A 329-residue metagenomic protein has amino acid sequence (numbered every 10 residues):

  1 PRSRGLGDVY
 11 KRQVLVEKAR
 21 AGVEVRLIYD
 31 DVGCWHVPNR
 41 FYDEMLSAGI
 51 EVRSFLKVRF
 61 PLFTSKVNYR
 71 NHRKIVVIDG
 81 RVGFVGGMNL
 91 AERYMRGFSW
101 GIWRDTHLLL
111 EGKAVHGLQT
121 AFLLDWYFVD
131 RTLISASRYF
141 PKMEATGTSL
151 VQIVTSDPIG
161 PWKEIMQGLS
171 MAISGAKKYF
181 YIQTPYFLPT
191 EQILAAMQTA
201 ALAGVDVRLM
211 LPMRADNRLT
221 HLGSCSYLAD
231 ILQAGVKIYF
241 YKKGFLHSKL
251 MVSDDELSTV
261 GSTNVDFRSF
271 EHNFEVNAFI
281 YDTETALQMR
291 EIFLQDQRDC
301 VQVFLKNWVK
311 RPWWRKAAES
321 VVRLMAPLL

Functional and structural regions predicted by a protein language model:
P1-Y10: Single conserved hydrophobic/aromatic residue that forms the stacking wall/gate of nucleotide- or nucleobase-binding
R2, A172-I173: Structural alpha-helical scaffold elements that stabilize or flank donor/cofactor-binding regions in carbohydrate
D8, L15-K18, V25: Internal alpha-helical transmembrane segments
A21-H72, V76-V82, A176-I182, Y186-L329: PLD/PLD-like phosphodiesterase catalytic module centered on the HKD motif
G87: Acidic/charged, solvent-exposed loop-and-adjacent secondary-structure segments enriched in E/D, K/R, S/T, and G/P
G97-T106: Acidic/polar active-site rim loop that often engages polyanionic ligands
L110-K113, L118, L124-M166: Active-site cores of enzymes that catalyze phosphoryl transfer or operate on phosphate-rich substrates
